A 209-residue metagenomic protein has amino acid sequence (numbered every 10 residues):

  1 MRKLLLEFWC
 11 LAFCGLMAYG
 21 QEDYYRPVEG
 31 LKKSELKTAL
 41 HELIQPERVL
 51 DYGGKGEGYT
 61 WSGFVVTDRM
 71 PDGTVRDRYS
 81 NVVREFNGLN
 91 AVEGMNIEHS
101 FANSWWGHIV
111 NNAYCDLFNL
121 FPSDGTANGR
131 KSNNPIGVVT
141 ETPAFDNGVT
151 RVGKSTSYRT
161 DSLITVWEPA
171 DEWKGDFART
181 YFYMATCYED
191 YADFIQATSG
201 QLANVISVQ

Functional and structural regions predicted by a protein language model:
M1-E22: Bacterial Sec-dependent N-terminal signal peptides
W9, I44, R48, A185-E189: Generic secondary-structure transition motif, activating predominantly at the C-termini of alpha-helices
A12, R69-M70, L89: A generic structural signal for short, solvent-exposed coil/turn residues that cap or connect secondary-structure
L16, L31, G54-Y59, F64 (+6 more regions): Intrinsically disordered, low-complexity regions
G20-V83: N-terminal module-boundary/linker segments of secreted carbohydrate-active enzymes
L89-Q209: Domain-level detector of nuclease and nuclease-like folds in predominantly extracellular/periplasmic contexts
